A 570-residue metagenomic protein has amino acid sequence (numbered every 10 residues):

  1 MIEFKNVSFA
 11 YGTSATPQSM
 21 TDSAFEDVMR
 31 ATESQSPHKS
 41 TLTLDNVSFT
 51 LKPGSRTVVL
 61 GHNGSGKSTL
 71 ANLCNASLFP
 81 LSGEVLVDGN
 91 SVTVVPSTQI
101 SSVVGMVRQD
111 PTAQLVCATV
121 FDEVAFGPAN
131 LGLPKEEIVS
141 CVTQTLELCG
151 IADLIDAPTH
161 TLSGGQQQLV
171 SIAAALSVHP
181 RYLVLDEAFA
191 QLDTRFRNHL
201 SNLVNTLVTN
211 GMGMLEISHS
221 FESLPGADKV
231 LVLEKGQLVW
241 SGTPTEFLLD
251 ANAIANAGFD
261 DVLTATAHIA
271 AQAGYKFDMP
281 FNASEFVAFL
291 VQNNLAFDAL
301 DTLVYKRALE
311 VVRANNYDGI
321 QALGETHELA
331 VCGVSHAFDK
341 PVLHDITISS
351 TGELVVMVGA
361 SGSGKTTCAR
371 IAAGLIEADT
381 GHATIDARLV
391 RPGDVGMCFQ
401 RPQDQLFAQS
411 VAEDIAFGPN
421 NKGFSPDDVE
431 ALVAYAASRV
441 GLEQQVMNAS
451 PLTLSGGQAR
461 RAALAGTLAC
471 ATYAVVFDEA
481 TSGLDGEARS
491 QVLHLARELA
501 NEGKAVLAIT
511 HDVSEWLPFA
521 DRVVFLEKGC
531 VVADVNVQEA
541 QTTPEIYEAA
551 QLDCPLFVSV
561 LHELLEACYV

Functional and structural regions predicted by a protein language model:
F25-V28, E136-L154, D428-Q445: Conserved ABC ATPase "signature" region
N75, A373: Helix-to-loop junction immediately C-terminal to a conserved catalytic motif
G83-V92, I100-S102, G381-G393: Conserved ABC transporter NBD signature motif
P158-L162, Q166, S450-L454, Q458: Conserved ABC ATPase signature
A175-L176, T467-L468: ABC ATPase C-loop
L183-D186, V475-D478: Catalytic Walker B motif of ABC-type/P-loop ATPase nucleotide-binding domains
I217-H219, T510-H511: H-loop/switch region of ABC-family ATPase nucleotide-binding domains
